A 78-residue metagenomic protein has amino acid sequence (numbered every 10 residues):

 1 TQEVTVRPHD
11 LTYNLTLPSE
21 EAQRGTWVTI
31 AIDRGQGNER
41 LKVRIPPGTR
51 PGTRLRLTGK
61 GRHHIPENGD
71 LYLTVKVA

Functional and structural regions predicted by a protein language model:
T1-A78: Non-catalytic interaction modules of co-chaperones and other macromolecular assembly/maintenance factors
